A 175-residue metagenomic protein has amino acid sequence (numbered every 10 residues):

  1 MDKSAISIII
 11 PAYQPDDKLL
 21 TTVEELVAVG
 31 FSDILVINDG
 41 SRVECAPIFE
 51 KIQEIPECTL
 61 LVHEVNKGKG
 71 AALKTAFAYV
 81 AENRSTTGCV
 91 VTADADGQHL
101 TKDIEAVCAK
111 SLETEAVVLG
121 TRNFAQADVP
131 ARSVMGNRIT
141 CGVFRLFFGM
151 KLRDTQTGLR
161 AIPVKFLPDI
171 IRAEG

Functional and structural regions predicted by a protein language model:
A5-S7: Cell-envelope/extracellular polymer assembly enzymes that use nucleotide-activated donors
Q14-A28: Short, well-formed alpha-helical segments that are part of the catalytic scaffolds of diverse glycosyltransferases
K18-T21, V43-I52, K102: Acidic helix N-cap motif at the loop->helix transition within catalytic regions of sugar-transfer enzymes
F31-S41, L61-H63: Short beta-strand/loop segment that forms part of the nucleotide-sugar
N38-P47, G97: A conserved acidic beta->alpha catalytic loop
E50-R84: Conserved donor nucleotide-binding strand/loop of the catalytic core
V65-K67, A71-Y79, T101-G175: Acceptor/aglycone-binding surface of glycosyltransferases and processive sugar-polymer synthases
T86-Q98: Short beta-strand-to-loop acidic/aromatic patch adjacent to the donor-nucleotide binding site
